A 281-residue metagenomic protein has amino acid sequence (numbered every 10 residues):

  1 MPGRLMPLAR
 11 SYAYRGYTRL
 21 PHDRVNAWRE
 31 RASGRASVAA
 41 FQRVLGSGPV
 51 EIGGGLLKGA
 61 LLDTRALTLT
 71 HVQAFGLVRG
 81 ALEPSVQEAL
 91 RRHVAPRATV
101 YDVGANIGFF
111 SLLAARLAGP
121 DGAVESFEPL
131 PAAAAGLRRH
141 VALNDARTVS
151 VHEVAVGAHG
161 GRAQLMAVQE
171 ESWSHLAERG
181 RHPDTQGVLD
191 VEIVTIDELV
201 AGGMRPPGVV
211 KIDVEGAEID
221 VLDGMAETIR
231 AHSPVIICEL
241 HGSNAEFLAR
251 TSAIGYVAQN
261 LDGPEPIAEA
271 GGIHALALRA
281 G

Functional and structural regions predicted by a protein language model:
M1-H140, N144, G203, E269-G281: S-adenosyl-L-methionine
L57-E88, R147-T148, H152-R205: Glycine-rich adenosyl-binding loop in Rossmann-like folds that engage adenosine-containing cofactors
A105-I107, P131, V156-A158, V214-G216 (+1 more regions): Short, glycine/acidic-enriched loop or turn micro-motifs at the edges of active sites
A114, L137, V141, L165 (+2 more regions): Hydrophobic packing residues within well-ordered alpha-helices of enzyme cores
P131-A132, Q186-V191, I237-G242: Acceptor-substrate binding/catalytic loop of class I
A142-N144, M166-S172, L248-V257: Short, hinge-like loop/turn segments at secondary-structure boundaries
E198-G281: Conserved acidic-Pro-Pro-aromatic motif
